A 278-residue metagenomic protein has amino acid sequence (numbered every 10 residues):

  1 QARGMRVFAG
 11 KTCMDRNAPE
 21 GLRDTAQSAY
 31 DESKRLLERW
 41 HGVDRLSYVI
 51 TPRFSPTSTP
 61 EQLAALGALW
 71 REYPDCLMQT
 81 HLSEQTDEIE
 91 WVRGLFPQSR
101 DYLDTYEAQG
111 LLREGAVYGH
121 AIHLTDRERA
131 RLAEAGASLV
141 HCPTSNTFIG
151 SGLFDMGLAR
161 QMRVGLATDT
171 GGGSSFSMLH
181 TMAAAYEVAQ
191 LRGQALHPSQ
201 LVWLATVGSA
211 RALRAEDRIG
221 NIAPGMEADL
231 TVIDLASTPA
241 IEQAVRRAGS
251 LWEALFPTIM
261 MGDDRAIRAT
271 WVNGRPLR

Functional and structural regions predicted by a protein language model:
A2-A121: Metal-coordinating catalytic core of metallo-dependent amide/deamination hydrolases
G4-R6, W70-D75, L111-E114, R131-V140 (+2 more regions): Glycine-enriched alpha-helix->loop->beta-strand junction motifs that scaffold or abut catalytic
I50, H81, Y106, L132 (+5 more regions): Conserved, mostly hydrophobic/aromatic
T51-S55, G119-A121, F148, T168-S174 (+1 more regions): Glycine- and other small-residue-rich loops at beta-strand/loop junctions that grip anionic moieties
T86-P97, E128-A133, G150-G157, S174-Q190 (+1 more regions): Histidine/acidic-residue-rich catalytic or RNA/ligand-binding cores of hydrolases and nuclease-related proteins
A108-G115, M156-E242: His/Asp/Glu-enriched, well-ordered alpha-helical/loop segment that forms or immediately abuts the divalent-metal
L124-R127, A133-M162, T168: A conserved active-site cap/scaffold subdomain adjacent to cofactor or substrate pockets
E227-R278: C-terminal cap of metal-dependent C-N hydrolases
